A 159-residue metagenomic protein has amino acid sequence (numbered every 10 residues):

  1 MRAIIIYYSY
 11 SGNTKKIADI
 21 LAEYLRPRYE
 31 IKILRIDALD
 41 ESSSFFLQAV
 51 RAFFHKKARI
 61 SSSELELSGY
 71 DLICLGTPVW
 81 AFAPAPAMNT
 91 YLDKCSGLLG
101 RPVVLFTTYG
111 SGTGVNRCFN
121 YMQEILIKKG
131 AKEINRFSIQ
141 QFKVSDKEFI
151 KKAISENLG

Functional and structural regions predicted by a protein language model:
M1-G76, F82-T90, K94, I127-K129 (+1 more regions): N-terminal beta1-alpha1-beta2 submodule of the flavodoxin-like/Rossmannoid cofactor-binding fold
I4, V103-V104: Catalytic His-Asp charge-relay segment
S9-G12, V79-W80, T108-T113, I139-K143: Short histidine/acidic/glycine/proline-rich micro-motifs that form metal- and phosphate-coordinating active-site loops
I36-A38, S138-Q141: Residues that form or immediately flank small-molecule/cofactor binding pockets and catalytic motifs
S96, K143-D146: Residues that cap or delimit alpha-helices
L99-R101: A glycine-biased structural micro-motif
V104-Q140: Short, glycine-/small-residue-rich phosphate/pyrophosphate-handling segment
C118, M122, S145-I154: Short, hydrophobic-biased amphipathic alpha-helical segments
